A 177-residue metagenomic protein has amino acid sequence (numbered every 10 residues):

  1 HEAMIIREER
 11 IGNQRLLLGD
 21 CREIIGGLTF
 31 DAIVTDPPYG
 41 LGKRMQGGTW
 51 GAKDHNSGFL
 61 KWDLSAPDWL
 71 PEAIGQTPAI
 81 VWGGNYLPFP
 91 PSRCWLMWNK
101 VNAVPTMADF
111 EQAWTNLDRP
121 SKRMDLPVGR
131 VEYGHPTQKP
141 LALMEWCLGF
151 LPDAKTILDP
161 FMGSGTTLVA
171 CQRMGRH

Functional and structural regions predicted by a protein language model:
H1-L158, M162-H177: Class I S-adenosyl-L-methionine-dependent methyltransferase catalytic core
